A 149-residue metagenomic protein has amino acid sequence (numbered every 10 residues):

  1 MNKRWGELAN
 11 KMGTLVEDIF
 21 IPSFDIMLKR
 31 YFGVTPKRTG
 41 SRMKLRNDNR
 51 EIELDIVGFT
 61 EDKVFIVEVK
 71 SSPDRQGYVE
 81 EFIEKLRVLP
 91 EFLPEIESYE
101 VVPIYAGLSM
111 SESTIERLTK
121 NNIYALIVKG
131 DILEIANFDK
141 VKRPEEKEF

Functional and structural regions predicted by a protein language model:
W5-R42: Acidic-basic catalytic patches of nuclease active cores, encompassing PD-(D/E)XK and other metal-cofactor nuclease
F24, L54-R75, F82, L86-R87: Conserved catalytic cores of phosphodiester-cleaving nucleases, focusing on short active-site segments
F32, L93-E97: Short helix-capping segments at alpha-helix termini
P36-E61: Active-site metal-binding core of divalent-cation-utilizing nuclease and nuclease-like domains
Y78-L93, P103, G107-L108: Short, charged, amphipathic alpha-helix that recurs within catalytic cores of restriction-modification and other
V101-F149: Domain-level recognition of nuclease-like catalytic cores that cleave nucleotide substrates
